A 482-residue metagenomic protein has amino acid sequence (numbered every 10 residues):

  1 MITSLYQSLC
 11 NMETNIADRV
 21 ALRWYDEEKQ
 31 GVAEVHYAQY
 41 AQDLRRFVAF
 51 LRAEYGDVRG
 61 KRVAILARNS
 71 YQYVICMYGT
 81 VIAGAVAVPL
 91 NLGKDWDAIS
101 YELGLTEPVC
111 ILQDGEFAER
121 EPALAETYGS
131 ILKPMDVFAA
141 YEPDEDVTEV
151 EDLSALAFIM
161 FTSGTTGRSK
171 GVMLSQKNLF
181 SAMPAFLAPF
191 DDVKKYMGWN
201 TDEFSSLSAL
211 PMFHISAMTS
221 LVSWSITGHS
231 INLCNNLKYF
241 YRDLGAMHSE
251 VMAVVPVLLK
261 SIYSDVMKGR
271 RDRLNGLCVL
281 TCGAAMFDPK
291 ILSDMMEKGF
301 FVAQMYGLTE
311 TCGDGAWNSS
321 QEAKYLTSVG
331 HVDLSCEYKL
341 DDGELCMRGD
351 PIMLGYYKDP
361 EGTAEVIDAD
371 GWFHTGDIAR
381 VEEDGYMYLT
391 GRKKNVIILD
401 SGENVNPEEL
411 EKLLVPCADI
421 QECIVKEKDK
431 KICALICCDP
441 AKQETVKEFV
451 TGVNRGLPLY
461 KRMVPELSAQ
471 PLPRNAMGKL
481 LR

Functional and structural regions predicted by a protein language model:
M1-E54, R59, Y78, G104: N-lobe entry segment of adenylate-forming
D18-V20, D144-F161, G167-R168, K194-S205: Conserved pre-ATP/AMP-binding loop-to-beta segment of ANL
A33, V48-K94, A209: Conserved AMP-binding/adenylate-forming
E34-A38, A157-P184: Conserved AMP-binding A3 loop
I111, G349, G355, I378-Y460: AMP-binding/adenylate-forming catalytic core of the ANL superfamily
F180-S205, A209-A253, V257-R270, G276: Conserved AMP-binding/adenylation subdomain of ANL enzymes
L244, E250-V254, I262-K324, E337 (+1 more regions): Gly/Ser/Thr-rich phosphate-binding loop
H331-L334, D342-V366, Y386, S401-V405: Conserved ATP/PPi-binding loop(s) of AMP-dependent carboxylate-activating enzymes
